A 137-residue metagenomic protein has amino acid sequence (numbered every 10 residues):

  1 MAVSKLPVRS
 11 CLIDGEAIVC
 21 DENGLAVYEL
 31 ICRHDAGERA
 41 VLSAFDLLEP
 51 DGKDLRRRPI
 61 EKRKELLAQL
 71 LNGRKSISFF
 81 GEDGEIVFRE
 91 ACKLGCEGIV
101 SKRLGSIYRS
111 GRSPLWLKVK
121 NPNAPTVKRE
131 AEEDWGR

Functional and structural regions predicted by a protein language model:
M1-R137: Catalytic cores of nucleic-acid ligases and guanylyltransferases
